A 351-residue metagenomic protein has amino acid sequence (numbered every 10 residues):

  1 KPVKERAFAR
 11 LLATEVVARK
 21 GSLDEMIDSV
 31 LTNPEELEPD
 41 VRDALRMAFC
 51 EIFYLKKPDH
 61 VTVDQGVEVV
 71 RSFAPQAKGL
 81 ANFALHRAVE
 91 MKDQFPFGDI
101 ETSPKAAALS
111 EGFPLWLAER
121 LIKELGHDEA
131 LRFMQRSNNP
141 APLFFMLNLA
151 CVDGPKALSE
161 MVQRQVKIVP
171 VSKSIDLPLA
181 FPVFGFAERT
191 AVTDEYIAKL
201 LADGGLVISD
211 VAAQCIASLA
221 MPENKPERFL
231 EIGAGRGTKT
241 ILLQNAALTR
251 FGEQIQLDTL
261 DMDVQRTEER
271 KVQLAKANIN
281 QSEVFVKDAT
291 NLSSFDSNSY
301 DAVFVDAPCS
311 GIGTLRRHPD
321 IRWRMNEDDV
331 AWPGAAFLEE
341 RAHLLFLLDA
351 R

Functional and structural regions predicted by a protein language model:
K1-R351: S-adenosylmethionine
